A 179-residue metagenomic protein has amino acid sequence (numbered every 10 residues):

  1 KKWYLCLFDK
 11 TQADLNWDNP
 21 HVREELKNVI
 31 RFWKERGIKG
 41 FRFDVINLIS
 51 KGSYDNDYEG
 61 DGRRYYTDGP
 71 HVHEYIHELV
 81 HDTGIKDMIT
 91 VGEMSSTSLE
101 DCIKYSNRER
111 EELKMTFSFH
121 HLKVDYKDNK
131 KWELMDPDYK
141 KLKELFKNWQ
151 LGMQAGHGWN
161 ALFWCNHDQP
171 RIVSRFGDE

Functional and structural regions predicted by a protein language model:
K1-E179: Active-site and adjacent substrate-binding regions of carbohydrate-active enzymes
